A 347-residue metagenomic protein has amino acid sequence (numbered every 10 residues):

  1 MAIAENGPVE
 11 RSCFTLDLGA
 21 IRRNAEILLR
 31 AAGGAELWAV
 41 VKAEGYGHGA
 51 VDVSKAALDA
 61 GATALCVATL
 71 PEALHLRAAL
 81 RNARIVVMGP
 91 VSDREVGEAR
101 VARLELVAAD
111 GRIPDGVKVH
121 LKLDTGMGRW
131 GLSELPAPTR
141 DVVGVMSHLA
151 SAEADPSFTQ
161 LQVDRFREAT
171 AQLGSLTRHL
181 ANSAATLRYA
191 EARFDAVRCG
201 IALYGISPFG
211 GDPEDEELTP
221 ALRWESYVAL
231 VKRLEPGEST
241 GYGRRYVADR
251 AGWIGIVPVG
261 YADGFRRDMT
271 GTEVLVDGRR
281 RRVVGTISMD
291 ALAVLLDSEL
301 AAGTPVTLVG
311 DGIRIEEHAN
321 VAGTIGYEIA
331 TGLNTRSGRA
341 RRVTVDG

Functional and structural regions predicted by a protein language model:
M1-E105, G338, V345-G347: A charged N-terminal "starter" segment
G7-E10, A43-A56, A60, A79 (+3 more regions): Active-site loop/helix belt of alpha/beta enzymes
I21, L76, V145, V228 (+1 more regions): Residue-level signal for inorganic ion chemistry
E26-G34, A154, E168-S175, A202 (+4 more regions): Generic secondary-structure signature for well-ordered alpha-helical cores
C66, V86-G89, V107-A108, M146 (+2 more regions): Conserved beta-strand positions in the central sheet of alpha/beta enzyme cores
V87, V142, V228, R282-V284: A structural signal for short, hydrophobic beta-strand segments that form beta-sheets in beta-rich/all-beta domains
R233-G347: C-terminal accessory subdomain/extension
